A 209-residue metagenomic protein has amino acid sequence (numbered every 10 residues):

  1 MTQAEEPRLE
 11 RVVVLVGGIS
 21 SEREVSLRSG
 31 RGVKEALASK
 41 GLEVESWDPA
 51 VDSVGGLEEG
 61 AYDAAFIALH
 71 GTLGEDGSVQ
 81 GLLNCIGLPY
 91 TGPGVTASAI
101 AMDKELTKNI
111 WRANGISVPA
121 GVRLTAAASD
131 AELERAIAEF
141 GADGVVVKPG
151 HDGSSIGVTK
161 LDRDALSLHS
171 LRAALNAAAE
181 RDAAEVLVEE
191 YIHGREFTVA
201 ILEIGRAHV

Functional and structural regions predicted by a protein language model:
M1-T96, I100-N109, A113, L124-R135: ATP-binding N-terminal substructure of ATP-dependent carboxylate-amine bond-forming enzymes
S26, P119-R123, G144-A174, E196-T198: Glycine-rich phosphate-binding loop of ATP-grasp-fold ATP-dependent ligases
A38-L42, I116, E180-A184: Generic secondary-structure signature for well-ordered alpha-helical cores
W111-R112, I137-I156, E180-H193: ATP-grasp fold ATP-binding core
A127-F140, D162-R181: Active-site glycine-rich loop that binds ribose-phosphate moieties when present
L168-H208: Phosphate-binding site of ATP-dependent enzymes
